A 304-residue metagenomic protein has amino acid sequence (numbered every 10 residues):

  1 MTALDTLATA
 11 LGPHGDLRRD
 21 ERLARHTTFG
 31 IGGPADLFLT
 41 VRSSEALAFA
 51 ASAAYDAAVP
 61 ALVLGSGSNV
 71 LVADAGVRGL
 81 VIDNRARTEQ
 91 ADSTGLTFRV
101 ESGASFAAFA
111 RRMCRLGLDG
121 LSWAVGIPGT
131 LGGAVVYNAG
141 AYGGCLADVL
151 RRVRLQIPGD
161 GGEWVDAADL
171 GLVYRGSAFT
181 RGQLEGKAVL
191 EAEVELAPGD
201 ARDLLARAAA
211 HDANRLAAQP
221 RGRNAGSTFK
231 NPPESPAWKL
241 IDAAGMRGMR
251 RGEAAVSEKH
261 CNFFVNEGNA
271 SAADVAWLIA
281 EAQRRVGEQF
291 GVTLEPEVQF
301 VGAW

Functional and structural regions predicted by a protein language model:
T2-L131, V135: Anion-binding (especially nucleotide phosphate/pyrophosphate-binding) glycine-rich loop and adjoining beta-alpha core
R18-R19, R25-T27, V70, Q156-R285 (+1 more regions): Phosphate/pyrophosphate- and phosphate-bearing ligand-binding catalytic cores of soluble enzymes
G32, L39-S44, L71-E89, V136-A167 (+1 more regions): Structural signature of FAD isoalloxazine-binding scaffolds in flavoprotein oxidoreductases
A57, L64-S66, V149, G222-R223 (+1 more regions): Short, basic and Ser/Thr-rich N-terminal targeting/leader segments
V81, S122, R154, V298-Q299: Residues embedded in well-ordered beta-strands within globular domains across many folds
A104-R111, G140, S177, Q183-L184: N-terminal short leaders/motifs
M113, L131, V135-A139, R154-I157 (+2 more regions): Short, well-ordered alpha-helical segments in soluble proteins
